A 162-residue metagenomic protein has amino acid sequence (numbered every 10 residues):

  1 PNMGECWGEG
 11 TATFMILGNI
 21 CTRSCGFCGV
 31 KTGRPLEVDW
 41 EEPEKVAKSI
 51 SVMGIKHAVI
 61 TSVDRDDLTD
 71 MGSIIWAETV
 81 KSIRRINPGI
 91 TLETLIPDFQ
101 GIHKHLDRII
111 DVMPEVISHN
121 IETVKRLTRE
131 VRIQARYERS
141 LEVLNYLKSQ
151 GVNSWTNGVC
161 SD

Functional and structural regions predicted by a protein language model:
E5-L127, Y137-Q150, D162: Conserved Radical SAM active-site core
V131: Bacterial c-di-GMP phosphodiesterase catalytic domain signature
N153: Active-site pocket-lining segment
N157: Positively charged, low-complexity, intrinsically disordered RNA-binding extensions
